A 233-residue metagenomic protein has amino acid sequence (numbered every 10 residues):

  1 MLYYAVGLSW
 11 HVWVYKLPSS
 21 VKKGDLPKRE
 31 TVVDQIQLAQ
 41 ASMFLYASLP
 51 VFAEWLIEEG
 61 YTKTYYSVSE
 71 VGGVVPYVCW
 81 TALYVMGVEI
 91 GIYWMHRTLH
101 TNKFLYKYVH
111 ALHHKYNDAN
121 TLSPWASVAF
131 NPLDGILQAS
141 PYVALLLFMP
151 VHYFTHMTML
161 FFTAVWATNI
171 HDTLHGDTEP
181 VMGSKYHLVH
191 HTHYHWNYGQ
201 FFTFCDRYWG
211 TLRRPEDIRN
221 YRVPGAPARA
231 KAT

Functional and structural regions predicted by a protein language model:
M1-Y15, Y46-A53, L83-R97: Hydrophobic alpha-helical membrane-embedded segments
M1-Y46: Alpha-helical transmembrane segments in multi-pass membrane proteins
V12-K28, L99-T233: Cytosolic/stromal cytosol-facing helical appendages immediately following the last transmembrane segment
D34-P50, A126-G135: Select subsegments of transmembrane alpha-helices in polytopic membrane proteins, especially boundary-proximal
I36, T64-Y65, C205: Short clusters of hydrophobic/aromatic residues that line enzyme substrate/ligand-binding pockets
S48-G87: Juxtamembrane helix-loop-helix connectors linking adjacent transmembrane helices in multi-pass membrane enzymes
L56, G60, M86, I90 (+4 more regions): Short, well-ordered alpha-helical segments in soluble proteins
G72-Y93, R97, H156-M157, F162-A167 (+1 more regions): Membrane-embedded alpha-helical segments that form the functional core of polytopic membrane enzymes, especially those
